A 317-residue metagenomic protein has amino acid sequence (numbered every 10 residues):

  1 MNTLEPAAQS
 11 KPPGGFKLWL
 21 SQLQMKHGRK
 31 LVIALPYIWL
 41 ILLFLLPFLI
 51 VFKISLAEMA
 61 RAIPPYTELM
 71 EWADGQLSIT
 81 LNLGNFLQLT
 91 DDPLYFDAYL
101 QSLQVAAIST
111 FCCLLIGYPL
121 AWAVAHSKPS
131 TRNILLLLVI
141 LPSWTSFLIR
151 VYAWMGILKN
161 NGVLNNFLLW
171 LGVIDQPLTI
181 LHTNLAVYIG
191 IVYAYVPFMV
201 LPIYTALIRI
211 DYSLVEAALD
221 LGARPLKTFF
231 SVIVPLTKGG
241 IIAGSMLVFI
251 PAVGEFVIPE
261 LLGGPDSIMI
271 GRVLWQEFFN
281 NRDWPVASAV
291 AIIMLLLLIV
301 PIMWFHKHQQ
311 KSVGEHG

Functional and structural regions predicted by a protein language model:
N2-E5, Y204-L219, P285-G317: C-terminal transmembrane helix and the adjacent membrane-cytosol boundary/short C-terminal tail of inner/organellar
K11-I54, N133, L137-L138: N-terminal signal-anchor/first transmembrane alpha helix
L18-Q22, L69-D74, V151-V192, L226 (+1 more regions): Membrane-interfacial helix termini and adjacent extracytoplasmic/periplasmic loops of multi-pass transporters
L23-R29, M59-A62, W72, F86-L89 (+3 more regions): Interhelical loop and adjacent transmembrane-helix boundary motif in polytopic membrane transport permeases
V32-I33, L120-I157, V215-E216, F229-F230 (+1 more regions): Cytoplasmic-entry segments and transmembrane alpha-helices of multi-pass inner-membrane transporters
L35, L137, L141, Y193 (+2 more regions): Transmembrane alpha-helices
L45-P93, L158, G264-P265, G317: Short membrane-interfacial helix/loop motifs at transmembrane-helix boundaries
D92-H126, P225: Transmembrane alpha-helix signature in integral membrane proteins
